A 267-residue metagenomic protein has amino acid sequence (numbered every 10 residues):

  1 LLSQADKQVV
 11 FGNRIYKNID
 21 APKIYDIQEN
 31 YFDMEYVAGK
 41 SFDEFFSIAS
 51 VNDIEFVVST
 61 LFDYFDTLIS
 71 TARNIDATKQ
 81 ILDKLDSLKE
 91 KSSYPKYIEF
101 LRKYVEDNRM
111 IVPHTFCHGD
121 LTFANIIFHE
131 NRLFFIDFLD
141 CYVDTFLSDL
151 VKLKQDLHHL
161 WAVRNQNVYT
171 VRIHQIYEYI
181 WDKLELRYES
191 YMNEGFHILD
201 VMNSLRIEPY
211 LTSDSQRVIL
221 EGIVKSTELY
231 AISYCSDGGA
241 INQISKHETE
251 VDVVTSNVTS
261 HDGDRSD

Functional and structural regions predicted by a protein language model:
L1-D6: ATP-binding glycine-rich loop module of kinase domains
F11-N18, K40-I81, I98-R109: Conserved kinase catalytic-core helix
P22-Y31: Short beta-strand micro-motifs within the conserved protein kinase catalytic domain, predominantly in the N-lobe
N30-V51, I198-L220: A glycine-centered beta->alpha junction motif in the catalytic cores of kinase/phosphotransferase enzymes
F32, R132-L133, V251: Hydrophobic residues embedded in beta-strands of well-ordered beta-sheets
K103-S148: Active-site acidic catalytic loop and adjacent metal/ATP-binding pocket of ATP-dependent phosphoryl transfer enzymes
S148-Y188, V201-Q216: Active-site activation/catalytic loop segments of kinase-like enzymes and analogous catalytic loops in related
D237-D267: N-terminal low-complexity segments that are often proline-rich with Ser/Thr-Pro
